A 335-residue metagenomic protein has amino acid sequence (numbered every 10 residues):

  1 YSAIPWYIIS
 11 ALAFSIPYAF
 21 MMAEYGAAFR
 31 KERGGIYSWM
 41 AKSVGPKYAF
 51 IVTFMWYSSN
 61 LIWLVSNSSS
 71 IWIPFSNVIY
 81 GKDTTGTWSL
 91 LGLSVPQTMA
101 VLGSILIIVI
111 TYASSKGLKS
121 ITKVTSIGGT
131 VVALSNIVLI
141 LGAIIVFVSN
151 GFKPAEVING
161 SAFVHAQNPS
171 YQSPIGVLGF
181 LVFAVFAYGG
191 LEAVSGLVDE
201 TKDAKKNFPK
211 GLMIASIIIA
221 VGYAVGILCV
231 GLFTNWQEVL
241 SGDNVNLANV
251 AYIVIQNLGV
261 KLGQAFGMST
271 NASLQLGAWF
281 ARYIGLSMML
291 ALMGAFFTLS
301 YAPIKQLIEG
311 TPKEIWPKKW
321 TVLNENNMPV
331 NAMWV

Functional and structural regions predicted by a protein language model:
Y1-M99: Extracellular loop-to-transmembrane helix junctions
I9-E24, I105-S115, Y188-E192: Central hydrophobic cores of alpha-helical transmembrane segments in multi-pass inner-membrane proteins across all
A11, G103-L106, G142-V146, F163-T234 (+2 more regions): Hydrophobic, membrane-embedded alpha-helices of multi-pass small-molecule transporters
G35-I36, K116-S126, G189-I227, L232 (+2 more regions): Hydrophobic, small-residue-rich membrane helices and short re-entrant helix-turn-helix hairpins that build
S38, I217-F296, W316-V335: TM-loop-TM module centered on a large, flexible mid-protein loop between adjacent transmembrane helices in multi-pass
M55-I71, A193-L197, N271, Q275-K318 (+1 more regions): Membrane-helix boundary/coupling elements in multi-pass transport proteins
S68-I105, V148-V177, N244-A248: Inter-helical loop and helix-membrane interface segments of multi-pass membrane transporters/permeases
F75, A100-I158, G189, L212-I218: Membrane-interface loop-to-helix entry segments
